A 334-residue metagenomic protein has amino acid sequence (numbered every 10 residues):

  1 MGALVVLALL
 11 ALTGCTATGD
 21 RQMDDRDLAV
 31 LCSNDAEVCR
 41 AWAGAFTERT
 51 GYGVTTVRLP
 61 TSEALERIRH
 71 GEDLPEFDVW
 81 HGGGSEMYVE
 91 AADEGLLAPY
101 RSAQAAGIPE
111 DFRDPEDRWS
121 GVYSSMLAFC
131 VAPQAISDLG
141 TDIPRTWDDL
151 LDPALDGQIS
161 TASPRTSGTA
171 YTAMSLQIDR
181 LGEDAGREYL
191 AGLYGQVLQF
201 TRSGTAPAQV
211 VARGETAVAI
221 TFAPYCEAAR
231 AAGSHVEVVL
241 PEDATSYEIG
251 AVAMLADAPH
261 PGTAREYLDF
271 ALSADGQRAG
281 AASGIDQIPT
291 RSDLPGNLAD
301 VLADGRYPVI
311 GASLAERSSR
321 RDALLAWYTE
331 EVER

Functional and structural regions predicted by a protein language model:
A11-G14: C-terminal motif of bacterial Sec signal peptides marking the signal peptidase cleavage site
T16-E90: Early extracytoplasmic/lumenal segment of secretory-pathway proteins
S33-R40, P75-E215: Extracytoplasmic ligand-binding site segments that recognize negatively charged/polar headgroups
E86-E90, A212, T216-H235, G284: A ligand-binding cleft/hinge motif common to bilobed small-molecule-binding domains
S125, Y189-Y194, F200-T201, A232-A258 (+1 more regions): Periplasmic-binding protein-like
C130-A135, S175, E248-T263, A279-G280: A bilobed periplasmic-binding-protein/Venus flytrap-type ligand-binding module shared by bacterial periplasmic
D184-A185, T290-R334: An extracytoplasmic/periplasmic, membrane-proximal ligand-sensing/linker region
L255-V309: Mature extracytoplasmic/periplasmic domains
